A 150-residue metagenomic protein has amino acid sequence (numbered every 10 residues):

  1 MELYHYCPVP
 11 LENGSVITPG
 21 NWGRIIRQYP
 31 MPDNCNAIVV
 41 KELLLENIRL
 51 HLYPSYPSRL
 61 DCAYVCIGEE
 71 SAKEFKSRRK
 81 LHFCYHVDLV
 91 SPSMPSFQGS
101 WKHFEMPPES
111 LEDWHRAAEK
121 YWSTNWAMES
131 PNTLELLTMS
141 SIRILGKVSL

Functional and structural regions predicted by a protein language model:
M1-L3, C7-A37, L60-D61, E70 (+2 more regions): Conserved NAD+-utilizing ADP-ribose enzyme module
D33-P57: Short aromatic-glycine-(Arg/Gly/Cys) micro-motifs in beta-strand/loop hairpins
